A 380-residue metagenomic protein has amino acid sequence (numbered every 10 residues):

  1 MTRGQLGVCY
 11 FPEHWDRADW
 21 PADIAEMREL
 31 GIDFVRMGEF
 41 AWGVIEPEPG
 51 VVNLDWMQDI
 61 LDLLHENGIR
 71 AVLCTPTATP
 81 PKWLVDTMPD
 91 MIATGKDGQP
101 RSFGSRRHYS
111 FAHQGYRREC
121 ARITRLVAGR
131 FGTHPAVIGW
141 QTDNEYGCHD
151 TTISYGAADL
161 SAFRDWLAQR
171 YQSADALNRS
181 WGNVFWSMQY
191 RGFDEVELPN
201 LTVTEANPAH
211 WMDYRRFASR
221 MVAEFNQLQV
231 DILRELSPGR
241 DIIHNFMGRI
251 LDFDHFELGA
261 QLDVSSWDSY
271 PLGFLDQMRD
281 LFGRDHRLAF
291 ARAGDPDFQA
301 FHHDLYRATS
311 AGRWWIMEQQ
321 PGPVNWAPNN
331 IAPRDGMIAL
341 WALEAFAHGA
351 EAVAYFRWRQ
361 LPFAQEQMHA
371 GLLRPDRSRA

Functional and structural regions predicted by a protein language model:
M1-D19: Boundary/entry segment of secreted carbohydrate-active catalytic domains
T2-L6, G31-D33, H65-A71, T133-I138 (+4 more regions): Short, well-ordered coil/turn segments that N-cap beta-strands
V8, M27, V35, L64 (+8 more regions): Conserved, mostly hydrophobic/aromatic
P21-R101, R125-A128, F225, Q229-S237: Aromatic-lined substrate-binding rim segments of carbohydrate-active enzymes
A41-D55, W83-Q114, A206-W211, D280-F282 (+2 more regions): Surface-exposed, active-site-proximal loop segments in enzymatic domains
D97-F301: Polysaccharide-binding and catalytic clefts of secreted carbohydrate-active enzymes
I243-F246, I250-A380: Hydrophobic targeting/anchoring helices
